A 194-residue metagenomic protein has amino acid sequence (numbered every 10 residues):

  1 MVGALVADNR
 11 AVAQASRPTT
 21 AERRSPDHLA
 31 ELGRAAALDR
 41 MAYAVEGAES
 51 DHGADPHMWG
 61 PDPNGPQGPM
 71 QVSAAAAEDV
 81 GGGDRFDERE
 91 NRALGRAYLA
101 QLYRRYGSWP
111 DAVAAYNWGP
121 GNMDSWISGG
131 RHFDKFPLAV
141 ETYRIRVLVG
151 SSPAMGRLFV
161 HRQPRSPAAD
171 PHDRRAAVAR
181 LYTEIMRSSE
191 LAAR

Functional and structural regions predicted by a protein language model:
V2-R10: C-terminal segment of classical bacterial N-terminal signal peptides
N9-R175: Catalytic glycan-binding domains that act on GlcNAc-containing polysaccharides
R104, V178-A193: Short, low-complexity, Pro/Ser/Thr/Gly-rich segments in the mature regions of secreted, periplasmic
